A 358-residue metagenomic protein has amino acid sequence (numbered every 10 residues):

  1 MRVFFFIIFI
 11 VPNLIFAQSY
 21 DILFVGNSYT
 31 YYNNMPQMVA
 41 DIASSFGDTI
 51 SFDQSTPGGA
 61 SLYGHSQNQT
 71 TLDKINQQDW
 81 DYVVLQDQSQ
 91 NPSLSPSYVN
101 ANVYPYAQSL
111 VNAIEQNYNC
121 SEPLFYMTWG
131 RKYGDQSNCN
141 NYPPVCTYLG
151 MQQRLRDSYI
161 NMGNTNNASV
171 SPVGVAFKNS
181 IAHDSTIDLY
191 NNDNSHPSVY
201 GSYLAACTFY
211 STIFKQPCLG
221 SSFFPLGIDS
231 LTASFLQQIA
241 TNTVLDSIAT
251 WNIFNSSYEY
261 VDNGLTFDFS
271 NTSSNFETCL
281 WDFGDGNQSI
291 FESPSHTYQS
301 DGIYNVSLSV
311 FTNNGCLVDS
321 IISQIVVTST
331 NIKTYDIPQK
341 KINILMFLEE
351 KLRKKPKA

Functional and structural regions predicted by a protein language model:
V3-I15: Sec-dependent N-terminal signal peptides
A17-Q54, D73: Serine-esterase "nucleophile elbow" of acetyl-processing enzymes
F52-T70: N-terminal beta-loop-helix "entrance" segment that forms/cooperates in small-molecule cofactor or anionic ligand
L72-S195, V199: Alpha-helical cap/lid subdomain in secreted, periplasmic, or secretory-pathway luminal O-acyl-processing enzymes
L189, H196, Y200-S256: Conserved catalytic region of serine esterases and O-acyltransferases that act on ester linkages in lipids
N252-S329: Extracellular/lumenal mature domains of secreted and surface-exposed proteins
L345-E350: Short, glycine-anchored, charge-dense loop/turn motifs used at functional sites
